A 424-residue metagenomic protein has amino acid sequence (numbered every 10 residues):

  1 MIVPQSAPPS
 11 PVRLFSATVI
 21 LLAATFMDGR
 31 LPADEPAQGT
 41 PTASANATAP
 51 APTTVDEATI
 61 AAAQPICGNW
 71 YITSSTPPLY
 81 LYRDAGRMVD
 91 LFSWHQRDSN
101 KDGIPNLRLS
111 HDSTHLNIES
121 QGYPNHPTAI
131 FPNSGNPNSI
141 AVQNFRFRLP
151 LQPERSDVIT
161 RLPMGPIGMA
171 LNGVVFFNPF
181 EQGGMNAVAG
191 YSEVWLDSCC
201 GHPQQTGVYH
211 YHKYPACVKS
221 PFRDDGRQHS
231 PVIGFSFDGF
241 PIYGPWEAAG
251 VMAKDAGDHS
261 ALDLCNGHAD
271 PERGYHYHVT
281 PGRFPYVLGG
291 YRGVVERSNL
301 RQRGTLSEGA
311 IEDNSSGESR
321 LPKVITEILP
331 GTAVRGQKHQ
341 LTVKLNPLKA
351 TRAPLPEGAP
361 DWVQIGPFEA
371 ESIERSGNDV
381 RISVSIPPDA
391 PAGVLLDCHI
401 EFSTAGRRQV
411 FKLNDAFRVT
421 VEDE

Functional and structural regions predicted by a protein language model:
M1-P11: N-terminal secretory signal peptides that target proteins for export/translocation
G39-G190: Solvent-exposed N-terminal domain segments of exported/luminal and surface proteins
F145, L149, A170-V175, Q205-V218 (+1 more regions): Extracellular/lumenal glycan-associated surfaces
A189-V194, T206-K254: Short helix-loop boundary/capping segments
H259-L321: Long, compositionally biased interface segments
S316-P360, R407-E424: Beta-strand/beta-sandwich contexts
S376-S383: Aromatic sugar-binding surface patches on proteins that engage polysaccharides or sugar-phosphate polymers
S385-A392: Short, surface-exposed loop/turn segments at beta-strand-coil junctions that are enriched for proline with nearby
